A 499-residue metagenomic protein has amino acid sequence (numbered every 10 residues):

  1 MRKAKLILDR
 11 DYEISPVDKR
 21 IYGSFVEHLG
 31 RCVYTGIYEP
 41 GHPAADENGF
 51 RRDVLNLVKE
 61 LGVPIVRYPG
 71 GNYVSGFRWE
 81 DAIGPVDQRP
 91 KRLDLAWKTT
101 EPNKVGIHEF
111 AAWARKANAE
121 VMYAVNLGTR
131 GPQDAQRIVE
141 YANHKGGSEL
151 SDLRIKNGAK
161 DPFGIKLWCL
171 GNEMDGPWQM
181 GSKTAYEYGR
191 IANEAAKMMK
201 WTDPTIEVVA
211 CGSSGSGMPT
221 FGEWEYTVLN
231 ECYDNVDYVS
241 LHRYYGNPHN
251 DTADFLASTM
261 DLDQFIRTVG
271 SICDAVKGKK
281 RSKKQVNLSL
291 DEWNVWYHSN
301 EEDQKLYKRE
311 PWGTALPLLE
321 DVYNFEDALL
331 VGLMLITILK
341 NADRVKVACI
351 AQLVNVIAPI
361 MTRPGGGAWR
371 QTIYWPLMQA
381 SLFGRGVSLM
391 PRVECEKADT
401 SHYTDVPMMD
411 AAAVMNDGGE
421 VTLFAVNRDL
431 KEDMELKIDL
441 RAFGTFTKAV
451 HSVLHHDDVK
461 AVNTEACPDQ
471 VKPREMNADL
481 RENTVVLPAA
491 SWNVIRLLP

Functional and structural regions predicted by a protein language model:
M1-W224, L229-Y238, L262-D263, R267-Y307 (+1 more regions): Non-catalytic accessory regions flanking glycosidase/transglycosidase catalytic cores in CAZymes
H242-A257: Active-site His/acidic residue clusters
